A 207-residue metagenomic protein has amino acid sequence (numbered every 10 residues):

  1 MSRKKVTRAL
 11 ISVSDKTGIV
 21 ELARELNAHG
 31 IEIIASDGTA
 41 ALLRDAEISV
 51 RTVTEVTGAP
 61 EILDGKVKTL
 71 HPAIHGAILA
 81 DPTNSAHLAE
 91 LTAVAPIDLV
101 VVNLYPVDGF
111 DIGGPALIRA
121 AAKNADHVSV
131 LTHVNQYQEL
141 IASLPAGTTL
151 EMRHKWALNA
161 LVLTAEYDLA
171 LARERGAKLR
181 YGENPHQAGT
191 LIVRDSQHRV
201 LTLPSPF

Functional and structural regions predicted by a protein language model:
M1-K5, I19, R24-L26, V67-P72 (+4 more regions): Solvent-exposed alpha-helices and their adjacent loops that cap or buttress functional pockets in soluble metabolic
M1-V56: N-terminal glycine-/serine-/threonine-rich phosphate-binding loop
S2-T7, K68-H75, N103-L104, A122 (+1 more regions): Gly-rich Lys/Arg/Thr-decorated short loops/hinges at beta-loop-alpha junctions or inter-strand turns that position
K4-R8, A28-I31, A46-V50, P72-H75 (+6 more regions): Short coil/turn connectors at secondary-structure junctions
I11, E32-D37, R51-E55, A80 (+5 more regions): General beta-strand structural signal in soluble alpha/beta enzymes
G38-P106: Glycine-rich nucleotide/cofactor/substrate-binding loop typically near the N-terminus or early in the first domain
F110, A120, V128-P185: Internal gly/pro-rich beta-alpha loop/helix module that stabilizes soluble enzyme cofactors or their anionic handles
R175-F207: Long, structured protein-protein interaction/assembly regions in large complexes
